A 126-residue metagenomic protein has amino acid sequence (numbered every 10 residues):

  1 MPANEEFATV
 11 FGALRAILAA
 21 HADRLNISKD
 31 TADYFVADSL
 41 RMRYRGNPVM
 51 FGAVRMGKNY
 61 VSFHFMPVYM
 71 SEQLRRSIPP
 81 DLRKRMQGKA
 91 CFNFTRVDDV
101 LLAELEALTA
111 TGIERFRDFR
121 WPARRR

Functional and structural regions predicted by a protein language model:
M1-R126: Charge-dense, helix-prone N-terminal extensions
